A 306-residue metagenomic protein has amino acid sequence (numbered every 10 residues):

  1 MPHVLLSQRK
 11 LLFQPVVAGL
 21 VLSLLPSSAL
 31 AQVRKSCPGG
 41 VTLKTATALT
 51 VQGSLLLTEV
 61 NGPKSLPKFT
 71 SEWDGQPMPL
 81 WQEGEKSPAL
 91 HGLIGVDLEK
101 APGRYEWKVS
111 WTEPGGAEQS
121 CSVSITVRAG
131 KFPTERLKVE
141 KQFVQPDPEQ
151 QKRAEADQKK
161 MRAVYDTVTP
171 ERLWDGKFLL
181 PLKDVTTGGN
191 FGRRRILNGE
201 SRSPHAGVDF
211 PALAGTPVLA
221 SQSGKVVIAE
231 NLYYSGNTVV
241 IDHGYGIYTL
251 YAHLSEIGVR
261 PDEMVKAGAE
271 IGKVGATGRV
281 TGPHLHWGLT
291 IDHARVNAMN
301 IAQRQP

Functional and structural regions predicted by a protein language model:
P2-G19, S23: N-terminal secretory signal peptides and thylakoid transit peptides that target proteins across membranes
L11, A129-L137, V259-E263, P306: Short, surface-exposed linear segments at secondary-structure transitions and domain or protein termini
Q32-S124, A129: Cationic-aromatic interfacial patches
L43, C121-S235: Surface-exposed, glycine-biased beta-strand/turn segments
G84, A89-R104, K108, E113-G115 (+5 more regions): Contiguous, well-folded functional domains in the mature portion of proteins
L180-P306: Catalytic cores of peptidoglycan-degrading enzymes
